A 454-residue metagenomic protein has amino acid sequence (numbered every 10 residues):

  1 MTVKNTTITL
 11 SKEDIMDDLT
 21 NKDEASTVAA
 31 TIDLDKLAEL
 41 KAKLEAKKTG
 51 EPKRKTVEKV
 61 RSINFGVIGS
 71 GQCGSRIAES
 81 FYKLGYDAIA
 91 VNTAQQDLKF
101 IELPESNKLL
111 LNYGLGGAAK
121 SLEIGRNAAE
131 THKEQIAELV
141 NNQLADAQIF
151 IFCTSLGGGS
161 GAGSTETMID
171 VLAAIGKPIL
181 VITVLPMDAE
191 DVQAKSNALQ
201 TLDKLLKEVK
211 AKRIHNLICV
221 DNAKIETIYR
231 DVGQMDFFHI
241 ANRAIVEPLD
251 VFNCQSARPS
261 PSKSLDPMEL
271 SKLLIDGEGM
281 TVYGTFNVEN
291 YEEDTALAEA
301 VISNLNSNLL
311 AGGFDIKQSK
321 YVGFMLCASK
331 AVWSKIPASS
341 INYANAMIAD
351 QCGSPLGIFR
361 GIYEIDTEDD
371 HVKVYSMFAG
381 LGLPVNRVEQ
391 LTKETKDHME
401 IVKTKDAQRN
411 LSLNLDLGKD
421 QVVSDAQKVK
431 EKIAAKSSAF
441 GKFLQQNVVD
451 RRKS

Functional and structural regions predicted by a protein language model:
T2-S454: Tubulin/FtsZ superfamily GTPase core signature
